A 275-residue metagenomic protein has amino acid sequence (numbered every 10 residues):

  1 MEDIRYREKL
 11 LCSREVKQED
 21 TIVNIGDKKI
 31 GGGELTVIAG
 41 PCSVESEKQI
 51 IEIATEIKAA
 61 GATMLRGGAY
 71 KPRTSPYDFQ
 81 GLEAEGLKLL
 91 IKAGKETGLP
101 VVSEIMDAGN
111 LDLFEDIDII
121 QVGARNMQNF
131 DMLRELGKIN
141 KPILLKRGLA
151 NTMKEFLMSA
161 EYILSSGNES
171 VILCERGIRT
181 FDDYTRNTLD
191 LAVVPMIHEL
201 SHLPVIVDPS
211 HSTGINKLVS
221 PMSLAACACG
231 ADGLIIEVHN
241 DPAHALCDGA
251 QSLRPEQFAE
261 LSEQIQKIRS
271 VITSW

Functional and structural regions predicted by a protein language model:
E2-I38, E263, S270-W275: N-terminal amphipathic alpha-helix/helix-capping segment at the start of soluble metabolic enzymes
V23-C42, K71-R73, H198-V207: N-terminal small/glycine-rich loop or linker at the start of catalytic domains across soluble metabolic enzymes
L35-E52, P76-Q80, P100-E104, G123-R125 (+2 more regions): Active-site mouth loops of central-metabolism enzymes
T36-P41, T63-G67, V101-S103, I120-V122 (+4 more regions): Hydrophobic faces of well-ordered beta-strands that scaffold small-molecule active sites in alpha/beta enzyme cores
G61, L113-Q121, G137-I143, L164-S170 (+2 more regions): Glycine-enriched alpha-helix->loop->beta-strand junction motifs that scaffold or abut catalytic
R66-A84, N240-S252: Glycine-rich, proline-tolerant flexible connector loops at the mouths of alpha/beta enzymes
A69, N126-A192: Conserved anion-binding
F79-S103, E135-P142, L191-I206, Q251-S274: Alpha-helix-loop-beta-strand connector modules within alpha/beta enzyme cores
